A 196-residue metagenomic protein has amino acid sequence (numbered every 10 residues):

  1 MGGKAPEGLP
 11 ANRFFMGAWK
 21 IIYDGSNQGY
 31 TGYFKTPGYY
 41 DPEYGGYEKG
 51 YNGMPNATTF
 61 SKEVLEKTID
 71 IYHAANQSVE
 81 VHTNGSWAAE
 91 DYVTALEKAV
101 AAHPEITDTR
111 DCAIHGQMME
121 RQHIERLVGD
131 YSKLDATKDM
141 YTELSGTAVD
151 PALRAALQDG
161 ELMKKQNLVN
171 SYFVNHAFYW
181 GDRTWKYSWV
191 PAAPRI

Functional and structural regions predicted by a protein language model:
M1-I196: Active-site neighborhoods of metal-dependent hydrolases
